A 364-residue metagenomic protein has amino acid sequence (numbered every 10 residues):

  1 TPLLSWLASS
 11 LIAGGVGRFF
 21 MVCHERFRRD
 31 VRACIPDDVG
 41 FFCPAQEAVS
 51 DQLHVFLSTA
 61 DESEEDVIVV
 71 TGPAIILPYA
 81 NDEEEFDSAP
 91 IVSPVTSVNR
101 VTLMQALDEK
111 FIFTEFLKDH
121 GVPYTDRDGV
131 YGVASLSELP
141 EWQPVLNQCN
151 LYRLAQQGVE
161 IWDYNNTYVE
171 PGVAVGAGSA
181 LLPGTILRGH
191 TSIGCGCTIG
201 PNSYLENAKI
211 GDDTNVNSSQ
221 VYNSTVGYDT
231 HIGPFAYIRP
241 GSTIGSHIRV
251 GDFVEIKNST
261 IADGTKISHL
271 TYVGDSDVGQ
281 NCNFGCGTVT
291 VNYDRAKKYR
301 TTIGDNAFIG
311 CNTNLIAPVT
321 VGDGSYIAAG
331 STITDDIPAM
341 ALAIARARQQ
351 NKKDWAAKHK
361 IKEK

Functional and structural regions predicted by a protein language model:
T1-N165, P171-G172, G178, A339-M340 (+1 more regions): Terminal amphipathic alpha-helical/low-complexity segments used for targeting or macromolecular assembly
E160-A345, Q349-Q350: Structural signal for interior beta-strand "rungs" in well-ordered beta-sheet cores of soluble enzyme domains
